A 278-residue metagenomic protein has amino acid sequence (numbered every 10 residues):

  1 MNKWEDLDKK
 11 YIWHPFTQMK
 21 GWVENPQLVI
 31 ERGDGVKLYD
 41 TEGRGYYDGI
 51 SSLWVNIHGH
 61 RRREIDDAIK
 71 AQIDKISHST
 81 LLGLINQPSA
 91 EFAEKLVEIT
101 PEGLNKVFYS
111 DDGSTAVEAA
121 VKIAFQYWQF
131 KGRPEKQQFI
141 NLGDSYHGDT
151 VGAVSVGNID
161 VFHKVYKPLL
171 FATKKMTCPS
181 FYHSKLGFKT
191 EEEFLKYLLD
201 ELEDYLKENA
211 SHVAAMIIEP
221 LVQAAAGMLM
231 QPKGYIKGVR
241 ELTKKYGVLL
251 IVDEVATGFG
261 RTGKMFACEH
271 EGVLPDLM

Functional and structural regions predicted by a protein language model:
M1-M278: Conserved N-terminal phosphate-binding loop of PLP-dependent enzymes in the Aspartate aminotransferase
